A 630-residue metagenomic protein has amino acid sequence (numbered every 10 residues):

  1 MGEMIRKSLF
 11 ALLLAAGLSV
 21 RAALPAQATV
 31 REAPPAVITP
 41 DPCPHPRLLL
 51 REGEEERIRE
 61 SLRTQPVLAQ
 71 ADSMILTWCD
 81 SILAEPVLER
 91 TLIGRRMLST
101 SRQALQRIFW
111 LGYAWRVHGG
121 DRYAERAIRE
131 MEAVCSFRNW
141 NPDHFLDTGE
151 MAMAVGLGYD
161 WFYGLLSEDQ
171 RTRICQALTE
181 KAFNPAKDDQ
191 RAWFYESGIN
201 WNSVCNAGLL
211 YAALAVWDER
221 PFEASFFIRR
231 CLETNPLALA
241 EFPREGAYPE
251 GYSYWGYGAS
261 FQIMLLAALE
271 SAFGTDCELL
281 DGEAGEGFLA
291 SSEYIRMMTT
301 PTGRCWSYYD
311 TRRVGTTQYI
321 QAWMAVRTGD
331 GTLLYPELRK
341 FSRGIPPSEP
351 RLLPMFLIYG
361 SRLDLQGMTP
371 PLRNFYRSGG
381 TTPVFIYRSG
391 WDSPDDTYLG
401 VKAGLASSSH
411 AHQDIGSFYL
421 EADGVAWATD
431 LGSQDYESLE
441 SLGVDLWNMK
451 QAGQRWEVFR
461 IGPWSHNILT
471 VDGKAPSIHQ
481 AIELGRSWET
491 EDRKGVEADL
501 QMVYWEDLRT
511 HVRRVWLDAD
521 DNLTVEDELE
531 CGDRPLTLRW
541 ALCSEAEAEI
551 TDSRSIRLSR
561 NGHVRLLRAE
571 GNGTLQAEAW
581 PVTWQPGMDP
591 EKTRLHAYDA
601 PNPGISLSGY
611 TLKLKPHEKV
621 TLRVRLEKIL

Functional and structural regions predicted by a protein language model:
M1-K7, Q262: Positively charged n-region of N-terminal signal peptides that target proteins for export
F10-L18: Hydrophobic helical h-region of N-terminal Sec-dependent signal peptides in bacterial secretory/periplasmic proteins
A22-A28: Boundary at the C-terminal end of the N-terminal hydrophobic targeting segment
V30-P46, L405-G416: Short acidic, Pro/Gly- and aromatic-enriched capping/linker segments at domain boundaries
R47-R63, V67-R304, T311: Aromatic-lined, polymer-binding surfaces characteristic of secreted/periplasmic polysaccharide-degrading enzymes
W193, V216, Y257-W427, W488-R493 (+4 more regions): Carbohydrate-active enzyme catalytic cores, enriched for enzymes that act on polyanionic acidic polysaccharides
R339-S342, S438-L630: CBM-like, beta-strand-rich accessory domains located in the C-terminal region of large, secreted polysaccharide-active
T369-F459, S553-G573, R623-L630: Beta-strand-rich N-terminal accessory domains
